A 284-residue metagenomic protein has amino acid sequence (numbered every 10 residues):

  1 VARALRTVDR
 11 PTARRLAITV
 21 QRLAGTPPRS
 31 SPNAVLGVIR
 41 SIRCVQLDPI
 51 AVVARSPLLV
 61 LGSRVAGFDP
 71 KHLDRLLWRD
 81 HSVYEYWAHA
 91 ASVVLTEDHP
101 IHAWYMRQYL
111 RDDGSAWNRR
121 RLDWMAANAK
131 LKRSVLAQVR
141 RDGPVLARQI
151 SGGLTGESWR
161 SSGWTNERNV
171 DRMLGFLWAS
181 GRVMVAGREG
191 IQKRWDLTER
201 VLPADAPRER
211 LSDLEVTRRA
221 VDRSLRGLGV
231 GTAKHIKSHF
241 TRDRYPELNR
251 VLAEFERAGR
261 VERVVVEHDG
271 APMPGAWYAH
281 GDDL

Functional and structural regions predicted by a protein language model:
V1-L284: Long, low-complexity intrinsically disordered regions
